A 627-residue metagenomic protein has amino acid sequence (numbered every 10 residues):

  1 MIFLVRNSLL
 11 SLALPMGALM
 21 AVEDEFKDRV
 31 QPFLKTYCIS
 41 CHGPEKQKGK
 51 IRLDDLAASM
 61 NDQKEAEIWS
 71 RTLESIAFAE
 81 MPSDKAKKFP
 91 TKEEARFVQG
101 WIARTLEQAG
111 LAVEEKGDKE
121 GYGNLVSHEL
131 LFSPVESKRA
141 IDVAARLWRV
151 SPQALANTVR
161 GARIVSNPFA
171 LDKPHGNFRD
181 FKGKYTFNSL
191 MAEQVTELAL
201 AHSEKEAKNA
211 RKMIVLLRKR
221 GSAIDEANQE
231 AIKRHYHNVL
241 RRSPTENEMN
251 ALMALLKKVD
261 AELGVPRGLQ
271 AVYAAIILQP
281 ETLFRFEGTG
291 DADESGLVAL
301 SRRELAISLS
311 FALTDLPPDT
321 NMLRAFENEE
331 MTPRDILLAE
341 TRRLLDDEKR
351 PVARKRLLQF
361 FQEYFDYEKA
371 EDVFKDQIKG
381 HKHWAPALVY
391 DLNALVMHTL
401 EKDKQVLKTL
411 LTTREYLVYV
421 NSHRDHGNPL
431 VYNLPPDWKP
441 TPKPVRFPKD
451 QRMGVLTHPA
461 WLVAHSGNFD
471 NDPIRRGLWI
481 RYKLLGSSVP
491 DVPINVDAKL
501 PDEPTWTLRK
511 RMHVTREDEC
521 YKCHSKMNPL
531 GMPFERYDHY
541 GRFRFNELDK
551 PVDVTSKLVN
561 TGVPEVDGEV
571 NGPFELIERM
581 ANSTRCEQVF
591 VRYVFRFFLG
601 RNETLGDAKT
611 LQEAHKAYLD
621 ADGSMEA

Functional and structural regions predicted by a protein language model:
M1-L12: Bacterial N-terminal signal peptides that target proteins for export
S11-A21: Hydrophobic h-region of N-terminal signal peptides that target proteins for export in Gram-negative bacteria
M20-L216, H237-N238, R242-A254, K258-E262 (+5 more regions): Aromatic- and Gly/Pro-enriched helix-to-coil junctions and flexible linker segments
A21-R71, S75-K92, R96, P444-P573 (+3 more regions): Sequence context surrounding c-type heme c attachment/ligation sites in exported
F97-W101, L111-E114, G121, L125-A227 (+7 more regions): Extended surface/linker regions that mediate inter-domain or inter-protein docking in multi-component redox
N247, R285, L297-A306, S310-Q359 (+2 more regions): Extended, well-ordered alpha-helical scaffold/bundle regions in very large, multi-domain proteins
N250-L263, A325-P333, L338-E348, H381-H383 (+1 more regions): Amphipathic alpha-helical segments that form the core helices of the histone-fold
R267-L269, P280, T320, A353 (+2 more regions): Loop/turn elements at helix/coil->beta-strand transitions in domains of secreted/extracellular proteins
